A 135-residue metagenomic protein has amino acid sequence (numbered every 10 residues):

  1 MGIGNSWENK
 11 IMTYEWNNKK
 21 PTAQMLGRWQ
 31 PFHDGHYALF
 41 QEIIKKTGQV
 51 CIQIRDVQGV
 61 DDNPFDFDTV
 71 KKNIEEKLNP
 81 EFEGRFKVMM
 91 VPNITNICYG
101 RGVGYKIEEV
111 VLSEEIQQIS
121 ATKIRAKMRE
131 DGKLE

Functional and structural regions predicted by a protein language model:
G4-E135: Nucleotidyltransferase catalytic core that binds NTPs
